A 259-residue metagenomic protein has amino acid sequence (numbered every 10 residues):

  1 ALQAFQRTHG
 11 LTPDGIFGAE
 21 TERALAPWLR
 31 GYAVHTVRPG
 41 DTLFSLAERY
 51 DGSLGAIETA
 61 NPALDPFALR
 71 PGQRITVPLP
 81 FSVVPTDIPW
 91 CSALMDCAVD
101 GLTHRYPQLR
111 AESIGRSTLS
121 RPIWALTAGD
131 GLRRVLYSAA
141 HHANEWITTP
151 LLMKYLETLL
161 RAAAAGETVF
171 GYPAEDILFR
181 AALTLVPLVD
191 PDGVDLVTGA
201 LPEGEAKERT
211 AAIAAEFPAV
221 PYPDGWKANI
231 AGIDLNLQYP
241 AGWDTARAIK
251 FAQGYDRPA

Functional and structural regions predicted by a protein language model:
A1-Q3, R23, P27-G52, Q73 (+1 more regions): Primarily a LysM-type cell-wall glycan-binding module
L2, S120, A140, L185 (+1 more regions): Divalent metal-coordination and catalytic microenvironments
Q3-T12: Extended, structured, electrostatic nucleic-acid-contact surfaces
A56, P78-L119: Short glycine- and acidic-rich boundary segments immediately preceding or forming the N-terminal edge of structured
W124-L132, A140: Short beta-strand-to-loop junctions in surface cap/lid or active-site-entrance loops
L132, W146-A259: Active-site/substrate-binding loop(s) of hydrolase catalytic cores
